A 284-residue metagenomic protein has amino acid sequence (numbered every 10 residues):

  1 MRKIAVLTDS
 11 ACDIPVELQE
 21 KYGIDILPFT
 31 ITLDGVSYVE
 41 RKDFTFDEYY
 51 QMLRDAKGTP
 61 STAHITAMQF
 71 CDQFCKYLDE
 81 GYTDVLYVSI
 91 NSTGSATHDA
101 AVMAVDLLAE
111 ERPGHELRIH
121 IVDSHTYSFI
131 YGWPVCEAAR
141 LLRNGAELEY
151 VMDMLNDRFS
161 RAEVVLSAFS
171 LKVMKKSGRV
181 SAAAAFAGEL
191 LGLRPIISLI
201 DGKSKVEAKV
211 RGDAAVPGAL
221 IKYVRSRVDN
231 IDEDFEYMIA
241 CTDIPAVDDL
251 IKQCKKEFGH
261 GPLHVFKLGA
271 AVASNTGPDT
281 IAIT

Functional and structural regions predicted by a protein language model:
R2-K3, C12-Q19, I24-D25, T30 (+4 more regions): Mixed-charge interfacial surface used for oligomerization/domain docking and macromolecular partner engagement
A5-H64, Q69: N-terminal glycine-rich anion-binding loop in soluble enzyme alpha/beta folds
T8, S89, C241: Short beta-strand/turn micro-motifs composed of small residues that flank or help shape donor/cofactor-binding pockets
L53-R54, L78, L142, K175: Hydrophobic residues in alpha-helical segments
D55, T83-Y87, E111-V122, V265: Glycine/charged-rich beta-loop-alpha catalytic/anionic-binding loops adjacent to active sites
K57-G58, Y82, A146, R179: Residue-level recognition of short, well-ordered coil/turn positions that link secondary-structure elements
G58-I65, S89-A96, H125-T126: Short coil/turn segments at secondary-structure boundaries
Q69-A101, V105-L108: N-terminal glycine-rich phosphate/adenylate-binding segment common to multiple enzyme folds
